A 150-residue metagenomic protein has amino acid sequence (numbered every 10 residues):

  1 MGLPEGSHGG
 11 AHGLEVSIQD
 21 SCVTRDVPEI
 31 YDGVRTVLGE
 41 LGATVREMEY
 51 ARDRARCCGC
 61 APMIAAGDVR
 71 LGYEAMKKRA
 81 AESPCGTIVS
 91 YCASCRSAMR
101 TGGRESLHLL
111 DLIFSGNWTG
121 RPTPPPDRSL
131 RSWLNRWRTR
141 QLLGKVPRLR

Functional and structural regions predicted by a protein language model:
M1-R150: Iron-sulfur cluster-binding electron-transfer modules in prokaryotic oxidoreductases
